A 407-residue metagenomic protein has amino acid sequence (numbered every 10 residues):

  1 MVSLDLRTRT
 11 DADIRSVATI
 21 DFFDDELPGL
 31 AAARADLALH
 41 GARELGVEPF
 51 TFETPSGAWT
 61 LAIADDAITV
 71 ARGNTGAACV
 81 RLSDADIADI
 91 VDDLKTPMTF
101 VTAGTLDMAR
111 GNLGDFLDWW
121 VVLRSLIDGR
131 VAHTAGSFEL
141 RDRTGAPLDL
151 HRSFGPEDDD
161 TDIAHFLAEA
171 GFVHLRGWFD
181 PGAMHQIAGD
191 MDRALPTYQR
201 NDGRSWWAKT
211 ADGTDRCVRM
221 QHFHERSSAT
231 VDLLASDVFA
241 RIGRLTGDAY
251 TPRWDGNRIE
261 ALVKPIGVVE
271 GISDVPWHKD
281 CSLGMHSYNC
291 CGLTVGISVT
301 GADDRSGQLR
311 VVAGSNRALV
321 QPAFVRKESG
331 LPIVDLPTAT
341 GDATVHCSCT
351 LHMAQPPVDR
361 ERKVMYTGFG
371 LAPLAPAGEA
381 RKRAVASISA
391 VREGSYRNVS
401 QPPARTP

Functional and structural regions predicted by a protein language model:
M1-D158: Feature captures hydrophobic
M1-P49, A240, R244-K264, D280 (+4 more regions): Hydrophobic, helix-prone linear segments
A88, S282-L283, C349-M353: Histidine-centered metal-chelating micro-motifs
D107-M108, H174, V345: Hydrophobic beta-strand signal
T144-A168, R176-V275, S395-N398: Non-heme Fe(II)-dependent double-stranded beta-helix
L150, N316-P407: Conserved double-stranded beta-helix
R241-G247, E270-P337, A375-R383: Catalytic core of non-heme Fe(II) oxygenases with the double-stranded beta-helix
